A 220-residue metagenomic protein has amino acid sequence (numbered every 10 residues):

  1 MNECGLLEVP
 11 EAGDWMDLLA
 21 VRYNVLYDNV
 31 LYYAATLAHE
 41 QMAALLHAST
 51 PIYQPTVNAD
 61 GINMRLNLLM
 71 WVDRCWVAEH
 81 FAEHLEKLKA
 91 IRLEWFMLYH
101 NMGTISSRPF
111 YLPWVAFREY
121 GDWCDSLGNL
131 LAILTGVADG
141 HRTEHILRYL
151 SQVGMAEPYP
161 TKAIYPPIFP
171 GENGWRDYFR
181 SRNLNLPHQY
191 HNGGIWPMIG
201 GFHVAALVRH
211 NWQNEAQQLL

Functional and structural regions predicted by a protein language model:
M1-L220: Acidic, mature catalytic/reactive cores of soluble proteins
